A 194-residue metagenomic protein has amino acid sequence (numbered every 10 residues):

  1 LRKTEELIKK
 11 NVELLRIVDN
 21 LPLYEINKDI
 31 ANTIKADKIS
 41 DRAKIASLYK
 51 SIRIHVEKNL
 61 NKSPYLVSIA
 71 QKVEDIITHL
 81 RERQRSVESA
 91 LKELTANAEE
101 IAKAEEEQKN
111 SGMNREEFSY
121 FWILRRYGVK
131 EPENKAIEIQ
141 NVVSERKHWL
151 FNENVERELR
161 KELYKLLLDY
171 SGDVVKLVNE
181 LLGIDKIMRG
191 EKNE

Functional and structural regions predicted by a protein language model:
L1-E194: Catalytic cores and motor modules of nucleic-acid processing enzymes
